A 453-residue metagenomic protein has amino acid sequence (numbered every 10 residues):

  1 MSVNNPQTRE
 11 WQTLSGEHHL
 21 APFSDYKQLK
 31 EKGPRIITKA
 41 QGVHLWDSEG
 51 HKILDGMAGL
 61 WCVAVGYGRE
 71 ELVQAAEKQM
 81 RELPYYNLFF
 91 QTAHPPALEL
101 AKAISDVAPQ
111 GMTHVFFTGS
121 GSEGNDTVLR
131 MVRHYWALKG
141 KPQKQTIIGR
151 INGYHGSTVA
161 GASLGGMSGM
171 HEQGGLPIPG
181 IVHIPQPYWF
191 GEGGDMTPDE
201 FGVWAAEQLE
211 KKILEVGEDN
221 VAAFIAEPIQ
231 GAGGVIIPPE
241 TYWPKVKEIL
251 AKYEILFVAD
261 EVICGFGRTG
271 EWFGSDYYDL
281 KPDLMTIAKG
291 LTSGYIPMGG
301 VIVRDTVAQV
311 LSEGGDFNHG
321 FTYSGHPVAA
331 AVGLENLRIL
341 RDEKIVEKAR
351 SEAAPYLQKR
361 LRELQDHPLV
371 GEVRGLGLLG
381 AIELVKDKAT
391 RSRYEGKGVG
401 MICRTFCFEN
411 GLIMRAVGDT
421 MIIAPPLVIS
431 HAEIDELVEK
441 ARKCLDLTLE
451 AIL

Functional and structural regions predicted by a protein language model:
S2-L453: Conserved N-terminal phosphate-binding loop of PLP-dependent enzymes in the Aspartate aminotransferase
